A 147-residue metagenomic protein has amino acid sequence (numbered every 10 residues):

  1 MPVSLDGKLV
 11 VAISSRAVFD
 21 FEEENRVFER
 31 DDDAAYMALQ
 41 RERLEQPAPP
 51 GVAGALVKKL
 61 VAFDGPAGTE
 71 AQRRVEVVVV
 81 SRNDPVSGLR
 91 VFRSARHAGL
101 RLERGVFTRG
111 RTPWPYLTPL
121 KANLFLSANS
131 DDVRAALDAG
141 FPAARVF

Functional and structural regions predicted by a protein language model:
M1-F147: HAD-like aspartate-dependent phosphatase fold
